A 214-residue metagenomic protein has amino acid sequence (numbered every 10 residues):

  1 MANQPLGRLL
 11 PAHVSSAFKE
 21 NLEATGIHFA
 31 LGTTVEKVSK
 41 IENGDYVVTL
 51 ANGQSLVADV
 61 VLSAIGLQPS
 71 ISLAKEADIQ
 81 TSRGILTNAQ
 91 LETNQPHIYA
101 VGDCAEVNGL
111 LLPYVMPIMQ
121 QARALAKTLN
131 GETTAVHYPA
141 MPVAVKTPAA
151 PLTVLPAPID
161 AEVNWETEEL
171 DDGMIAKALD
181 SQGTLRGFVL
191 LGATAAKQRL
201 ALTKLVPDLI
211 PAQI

Functional and structural regions predicted by a protein language model:
M1-K37, I118, V136-A144, P148-P151: Rossmann-like dinucleotide-binding cores of NAD(P)H-dependent redox enzymes
K37-G44: Feature captures the FAD/FMN-dependent oxidoreductase FAD-binding
V38, I85, L91, K177-A178: A structural signal for short hydrophobic beta-strand segments in well-ordered beta-sheet cores
E42, A89, D180-T184: Short acidic-glycine loop/turn motifs at beta-strand connectors
D45, T49, Q54-K127: FAD-site-proximal beta/loop scaffold in flavoenzymes
A64-I65, L191, L205: Residue-level recognition of phosphate/Mg2+-coordinating polar/acidic sites in nucleotide-handling active sites
C104-A196: Mid-to-C-terminal Rossmann-like scaffold of FAD/NAD(P)H-dependent oxidoreductases
T194-P211: A short, polar/charged loop-to-alpha-helix boundary motif
